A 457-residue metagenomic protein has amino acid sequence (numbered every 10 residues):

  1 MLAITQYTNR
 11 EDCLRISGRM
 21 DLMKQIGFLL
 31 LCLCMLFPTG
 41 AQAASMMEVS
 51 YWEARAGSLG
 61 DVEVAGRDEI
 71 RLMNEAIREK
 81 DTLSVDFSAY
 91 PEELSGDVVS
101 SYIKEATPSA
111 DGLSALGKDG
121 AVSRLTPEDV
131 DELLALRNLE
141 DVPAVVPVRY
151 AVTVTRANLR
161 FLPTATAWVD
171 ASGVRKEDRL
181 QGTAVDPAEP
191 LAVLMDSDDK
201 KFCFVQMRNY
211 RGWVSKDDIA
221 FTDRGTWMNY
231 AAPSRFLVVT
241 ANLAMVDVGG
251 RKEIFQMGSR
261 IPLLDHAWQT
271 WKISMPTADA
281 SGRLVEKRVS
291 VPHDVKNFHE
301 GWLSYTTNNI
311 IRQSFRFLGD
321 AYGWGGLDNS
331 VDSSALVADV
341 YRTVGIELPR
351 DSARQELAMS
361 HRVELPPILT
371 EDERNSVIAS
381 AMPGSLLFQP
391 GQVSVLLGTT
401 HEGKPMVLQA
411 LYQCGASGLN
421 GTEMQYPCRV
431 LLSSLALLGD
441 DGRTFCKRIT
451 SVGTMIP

Functional and structural regions predicted by a protein language model:
L29-F37: Bacterial N-terminal signal peptides
A44-A157, T166, K176, Q206-V238 (+2 more regions): Boundary regions of SH3-family modules and the immediately adjacent low-complexity/disordered segments in eukaryotic
A44-D61, N209-G212, D217-V238, L243-D247 (+1 more regions): Aromatic- and glycine-rich peptidoglycan recognition patches
V174-S197, G250-A267: Conserved beta-strand/loop element in small beta-rich adapter and peptidoglycan-binding domains
R175-D178, K296-G301, G319-D328, R374 (+1 more regions): Second-shell loop/turn segments in exported
A184, P349-G418: ...with weaker cross-activation on analogous glycine-rich loops/strands in unrelated enzymes
T222, V246-K287, D320-V331, P390-L435: Glycine-rich catalytic cores of cysteine/serine-nucleophile enzymes that process amide/ester linkages in cell-envelope
I310, S314, W324-Q355: Active-site nucleophilic cysteine motif
